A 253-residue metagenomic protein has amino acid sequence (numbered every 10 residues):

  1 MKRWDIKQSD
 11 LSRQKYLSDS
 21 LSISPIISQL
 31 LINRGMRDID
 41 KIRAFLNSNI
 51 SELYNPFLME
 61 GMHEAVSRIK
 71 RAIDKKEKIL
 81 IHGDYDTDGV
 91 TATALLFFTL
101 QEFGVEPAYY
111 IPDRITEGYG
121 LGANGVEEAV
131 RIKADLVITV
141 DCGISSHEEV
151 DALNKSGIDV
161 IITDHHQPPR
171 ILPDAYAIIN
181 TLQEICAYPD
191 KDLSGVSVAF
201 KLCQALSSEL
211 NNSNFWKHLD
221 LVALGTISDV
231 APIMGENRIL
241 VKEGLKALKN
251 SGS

Functional and structural regions predicted by a protein language model:
M1-S253: Replace "Mg2+/Mn2+-dependent" with "divalent metal-dependent
